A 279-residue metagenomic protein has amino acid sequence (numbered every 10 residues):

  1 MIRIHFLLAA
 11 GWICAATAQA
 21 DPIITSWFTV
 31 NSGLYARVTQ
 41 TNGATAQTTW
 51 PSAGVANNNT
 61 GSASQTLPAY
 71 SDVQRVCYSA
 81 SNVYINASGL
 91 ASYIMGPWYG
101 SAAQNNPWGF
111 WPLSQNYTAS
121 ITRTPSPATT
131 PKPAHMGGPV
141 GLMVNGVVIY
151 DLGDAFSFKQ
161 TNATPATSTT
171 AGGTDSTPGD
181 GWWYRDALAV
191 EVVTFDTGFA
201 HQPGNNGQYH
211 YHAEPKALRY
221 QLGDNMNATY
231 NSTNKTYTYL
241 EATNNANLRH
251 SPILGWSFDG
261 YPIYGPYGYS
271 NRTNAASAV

Functional and structural regions predicted by a protein language model:
M1-I2: N-terminal secretory signal peptides that target proteins for export/translocation
H5-A15: Bacterial N-terminal signal peptides
A16-A20: Bacterial Sec-dependent signal peptides at the C-terminal "C-region" and cleavage site
D21-A189: Solvent-exposed N-terminal domain segments of exported/luminal and surface proteins
V193-H201: Short, recurring structural edge motifs at helix starts
H201-V279: Domain-length functional cores that host ligand/cofactor binding and catalytic or interaction surfaces in mature
